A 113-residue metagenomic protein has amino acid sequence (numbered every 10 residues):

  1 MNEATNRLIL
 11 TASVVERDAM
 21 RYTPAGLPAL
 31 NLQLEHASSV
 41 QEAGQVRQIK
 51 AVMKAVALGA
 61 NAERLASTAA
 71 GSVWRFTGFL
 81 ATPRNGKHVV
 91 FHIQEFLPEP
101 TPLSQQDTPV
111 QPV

Functional and structural regions predicted by a protein language model:
M1-V113: Single-stranded nucleic acid-binding surfaces, predominantly the OB-fold ssDNA-binding core
